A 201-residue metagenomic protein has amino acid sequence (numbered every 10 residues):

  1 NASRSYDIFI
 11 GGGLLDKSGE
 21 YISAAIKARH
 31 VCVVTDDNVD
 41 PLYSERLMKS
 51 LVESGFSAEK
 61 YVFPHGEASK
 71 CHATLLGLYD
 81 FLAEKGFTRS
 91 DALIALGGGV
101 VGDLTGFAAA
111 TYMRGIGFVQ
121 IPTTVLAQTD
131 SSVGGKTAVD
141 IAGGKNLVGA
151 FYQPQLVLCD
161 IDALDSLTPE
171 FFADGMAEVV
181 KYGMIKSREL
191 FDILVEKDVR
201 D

Functional and structural regions predicted by a protein language model:
N1-A92, K181: ATP/NTP phosphate-donor binding region
V34, I94-L96, L158: Structural motif
D36-D37, G97, S187: Helix N-cap/beta->alpha junction signal
P41, G102, S166: Short glycine-rich, flexible loops that bind phosphorylated cofactors or substrates
Y43-E45, L104-G106, D130: Short glycine-/acidic-enriched loop or helix-start segments at secondary-structure transitions that form or flank
K60-E67, I94, E189-D201: Active-site-proximal helix-loop elements at catalytic-domain edges
F87-V119: Active-site and donor-binding regions of nucleotide-sugar-utilizing enzymes
F107-R200: A glycine/threonine-rich phosphate-anchoring loop and its flanking beta-alpha core in nucleotide/phosphate-binding
